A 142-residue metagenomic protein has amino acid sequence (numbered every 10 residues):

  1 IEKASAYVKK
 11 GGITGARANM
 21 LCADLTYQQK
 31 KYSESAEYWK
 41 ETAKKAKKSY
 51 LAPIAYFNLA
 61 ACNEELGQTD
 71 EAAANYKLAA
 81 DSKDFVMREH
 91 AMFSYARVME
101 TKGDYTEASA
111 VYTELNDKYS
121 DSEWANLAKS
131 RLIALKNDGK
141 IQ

Functional and structural regions predicted by a protein language model:
Y7-A16, K44-A52, A79-R88, N116-A128: Short solvent-exposed coil/turn linkers within tandem alpha-helical repeat scaffolds
